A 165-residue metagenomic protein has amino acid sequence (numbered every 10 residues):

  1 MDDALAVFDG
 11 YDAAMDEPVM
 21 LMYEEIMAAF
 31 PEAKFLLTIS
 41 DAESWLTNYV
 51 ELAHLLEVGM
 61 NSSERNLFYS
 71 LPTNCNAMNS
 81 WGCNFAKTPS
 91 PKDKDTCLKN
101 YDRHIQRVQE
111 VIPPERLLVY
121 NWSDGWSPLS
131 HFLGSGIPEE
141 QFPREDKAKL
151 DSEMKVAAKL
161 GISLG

Functional and structural regions predicted by a protein language model:
M1-F30: Conserved nucleotide-sensing/catalytic segment adjacent to the nucleotide-binding pocket in NTP-handling enzymes
G10-A13, K34, P114-L117: Short active-site oxyanion
M15-V19, I39-S40, Y120-W122: Short His-Asn-centered micro-motif
V19-Y23, D41, W45, H104: Amphipathic alpha-helical interface surfaces
E25, T47-R116: PAPS-dependent sulfotransferase catalytic domain
I26-E51, L129: Conserved phosphate-donor/acceptor-positioning beta-strand/loop module used by diverse small-molecule
L67-Y69, A77-F85, L133, P138-G165: PAPS-dependent sulfotransferase catalytic core
Q106-P143: NTP-dependent small-molecule kinase module
